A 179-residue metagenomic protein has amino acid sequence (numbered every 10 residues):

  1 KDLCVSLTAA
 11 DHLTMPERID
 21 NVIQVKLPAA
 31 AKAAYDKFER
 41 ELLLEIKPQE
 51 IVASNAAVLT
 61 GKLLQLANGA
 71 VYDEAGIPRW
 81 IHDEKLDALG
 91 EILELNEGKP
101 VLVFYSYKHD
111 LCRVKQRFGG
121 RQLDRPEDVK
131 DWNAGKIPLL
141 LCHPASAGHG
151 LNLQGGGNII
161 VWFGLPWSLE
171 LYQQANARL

Functional and structural regions predicted by a protein language model:
K1-G98: Inter-lobe coupling linker of SF2 helicases/translocases
P28, K62-L63, L89, L93 (+5 more regions): Generic structural signal for small/hydrophobic residues in well-ordered secondary structure, especially within
A30-K32, N68-Y72, Y107-L111, S146-G148 (+1 more regions): Short, solvent-exposed loop/turn segments at secondary-structure junctions
I77, L102, F163: Conserved short-loop catalytic and cofactor-binding motifs
K99-P100, R121: Secondary-structure boundary/capping positions in well-ordered alpha/beta enzyme cores
P100-Y107: Conserved RecA-like ASCE P-loop NTPase motor core of nucleic-acid helicases/translocases
L111, G119-L179: Conserved RecA-like P-loop NTPase helicase motor core
